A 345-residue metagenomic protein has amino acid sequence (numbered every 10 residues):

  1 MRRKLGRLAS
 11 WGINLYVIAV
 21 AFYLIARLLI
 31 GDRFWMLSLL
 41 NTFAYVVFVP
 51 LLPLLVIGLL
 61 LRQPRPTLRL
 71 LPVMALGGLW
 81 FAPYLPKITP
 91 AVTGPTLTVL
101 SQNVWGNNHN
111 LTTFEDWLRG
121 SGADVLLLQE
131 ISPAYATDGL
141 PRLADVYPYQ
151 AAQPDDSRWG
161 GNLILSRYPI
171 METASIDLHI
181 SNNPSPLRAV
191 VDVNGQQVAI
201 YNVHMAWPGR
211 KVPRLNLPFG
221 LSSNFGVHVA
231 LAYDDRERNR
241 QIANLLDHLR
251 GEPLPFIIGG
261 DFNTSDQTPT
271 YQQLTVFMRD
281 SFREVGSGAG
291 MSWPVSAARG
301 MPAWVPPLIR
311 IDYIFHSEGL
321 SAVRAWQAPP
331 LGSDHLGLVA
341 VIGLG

Functional and structural regions predicted by a protein language model:
G6-V20, I25-L60, P64-V73, S175 (+2 more regions): Metal-dependent phosphoester-hydrolase catalytic domains
L40, T98-V104, E115-D138, Q153 (+8 more regions): Active-site beta-strand/loop signature of hydrolases that rely on acidic residues for catalysis
L68-G120: N-terminal signal-anchor transmembrane helix
G77-A91, G106, V125, Q129-K211 (+1 more regions): Structured beta-strand-rich core segments of catalytic domains in phosphoester-bond hydrolases
T93, D192-N194, E318, D334: Short strand-coil-strand connectors
N108-T112, N239, L308: Structural motif corresponding to alpha-helix initiation and N-cap regions
T112-T113, L140, R210-L215, P269-Q272 (+1 more regions): Short aromatic-enriched loop/helix-cap "lid" or pocket-rim segments at secondary-structure transitions that line
R214-A232: A solvent-exposed, charged loop/short amphipathic helix patch at secondary-structure junctions
